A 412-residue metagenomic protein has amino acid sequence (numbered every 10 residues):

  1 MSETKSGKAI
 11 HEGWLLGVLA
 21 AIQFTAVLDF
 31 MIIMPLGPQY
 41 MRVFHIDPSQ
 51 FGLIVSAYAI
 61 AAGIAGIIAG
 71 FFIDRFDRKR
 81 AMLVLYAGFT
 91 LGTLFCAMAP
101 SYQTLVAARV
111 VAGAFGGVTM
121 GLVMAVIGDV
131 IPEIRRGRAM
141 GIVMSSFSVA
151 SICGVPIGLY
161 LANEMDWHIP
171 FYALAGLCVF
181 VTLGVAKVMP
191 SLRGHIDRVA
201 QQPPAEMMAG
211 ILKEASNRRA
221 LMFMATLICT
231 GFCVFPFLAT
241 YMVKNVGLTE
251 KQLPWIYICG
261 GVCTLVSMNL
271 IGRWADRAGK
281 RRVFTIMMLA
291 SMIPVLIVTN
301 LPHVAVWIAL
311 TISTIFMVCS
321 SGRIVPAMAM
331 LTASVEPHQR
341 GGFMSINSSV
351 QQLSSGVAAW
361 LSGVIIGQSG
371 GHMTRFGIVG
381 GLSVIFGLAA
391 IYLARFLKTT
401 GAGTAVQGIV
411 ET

Functional and structural regions predicted by a protein language model:
S2-A9, P190-M222: Juxtamembrane intracellular "pre-TM" segments in multi-pass secondary transporters
M34, N217-I258: Extracytoplasmic gate region of multi-pass secondary transporters
H45, D77, M98-T104, G247 (+1 more regions): Helix-breaking motifs and short loop linkers at transmembrane-helix boundaries and internal kinks in secondary membrane
I64-Q103: Conserved MFS/SLC helix-loop-helix module at the cytosolic interface between two early adjacent transmembrane helices
A108-V149: Cytoplasmic helix-loop-helix junction between adjacent transmembrane helices in 12-TM secondary transporters
I142-M189: Helix-loop-helix hairpin linking two adjacent transmembrane segments in secondary transporters
N163-A175, V364-I385: A membrane-interface helix-boundary motif in multi-pass transporters
R281-A327: C-terminal transmembrane helical hairpin of 12-TM major facilitator-type secondary transporters
